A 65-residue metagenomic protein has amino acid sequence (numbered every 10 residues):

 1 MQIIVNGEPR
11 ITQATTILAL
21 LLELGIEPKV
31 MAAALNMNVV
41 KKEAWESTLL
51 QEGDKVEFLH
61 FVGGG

Functional and structural regions predicted by a protein language model:
M1-G64: Ubiquitin-like/PB1-type beta-grasp interaction modules and other compact soluble beta-rich domains
